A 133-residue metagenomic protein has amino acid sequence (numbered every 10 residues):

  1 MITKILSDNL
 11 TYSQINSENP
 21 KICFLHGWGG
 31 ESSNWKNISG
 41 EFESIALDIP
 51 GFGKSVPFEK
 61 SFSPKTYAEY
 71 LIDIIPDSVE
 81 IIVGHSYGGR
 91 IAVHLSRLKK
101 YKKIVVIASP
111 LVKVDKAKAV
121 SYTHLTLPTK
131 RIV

Functional and structural regions predicted by a protein language model:
M1-K21, E41-E43, D77, L111-V112 (+1 more regions): Alpha/beta-hydrolase fold catalytic core
S17-K54: Conserved HGGG/HGGXW glycine-rich cap/lid loop of the alpha/beta-hydrolase fold
W35-K36, S55-K60, K116-A117: Conserved catalytic-core motifs of eukaryotic protein kinase domains, centered on the activation segment
N37, H94-L95: Active-site signature of alpha/beta-hydrolase-fold catalytic machinery across serine- and Asp/Cys-nucleophile hydrolases
A46-V83: Active-site loop/oxyanion-hole signature of alpha/beta-hydrolase fold enzymes
G84-G88, A92: Gly/Ala-rich beta-loop-alpha elbow adjacent to hydrolase catalytic centers
V106-V114: Active-site nucleophile loop of the alpha/beta-hydrolase fold
T123-T129: Conserved small/polar residues in nucleotide/adenosyl-binding loops
